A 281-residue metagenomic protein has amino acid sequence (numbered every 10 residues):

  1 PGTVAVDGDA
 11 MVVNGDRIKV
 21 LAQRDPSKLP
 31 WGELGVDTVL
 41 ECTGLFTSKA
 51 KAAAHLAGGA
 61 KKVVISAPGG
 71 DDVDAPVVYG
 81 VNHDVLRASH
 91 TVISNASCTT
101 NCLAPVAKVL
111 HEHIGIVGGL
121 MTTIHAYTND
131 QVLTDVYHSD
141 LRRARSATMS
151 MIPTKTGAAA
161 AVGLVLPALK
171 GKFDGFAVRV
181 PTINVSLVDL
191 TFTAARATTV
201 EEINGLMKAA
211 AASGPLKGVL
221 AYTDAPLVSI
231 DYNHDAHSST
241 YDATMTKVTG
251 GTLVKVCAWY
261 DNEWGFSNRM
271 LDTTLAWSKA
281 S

Functional and structural regions predicted by a protein language model:
P1-A144, V248, D272, A280: N-terminal Rossmann-like NAD(P) cofactor-binding subdomain of oxidoreductases, focused on the glycine-rich
P1-P30, G115-G118, T123-L253: C-terminal substrate-binding/catalytic lobe of Rossmann-fold NAD(P)-dependent oxidoreductases
K49-A50, A104, A160, E201 (+1 more regions): Alpha-helical elements of the RecA-like P-loop NTPase motor core of helicases
N82-H83, N95, N101, S150 (+3 more regions): Asparagine-centered polar/low-complexity signal
N101, A197-T198, G265: A generic structural signal for alpha-helix starts
A236-S281: NAD(P)-dependent Rossmann-like dehydrogenase/reductase catalytic/cofactor-binding core
